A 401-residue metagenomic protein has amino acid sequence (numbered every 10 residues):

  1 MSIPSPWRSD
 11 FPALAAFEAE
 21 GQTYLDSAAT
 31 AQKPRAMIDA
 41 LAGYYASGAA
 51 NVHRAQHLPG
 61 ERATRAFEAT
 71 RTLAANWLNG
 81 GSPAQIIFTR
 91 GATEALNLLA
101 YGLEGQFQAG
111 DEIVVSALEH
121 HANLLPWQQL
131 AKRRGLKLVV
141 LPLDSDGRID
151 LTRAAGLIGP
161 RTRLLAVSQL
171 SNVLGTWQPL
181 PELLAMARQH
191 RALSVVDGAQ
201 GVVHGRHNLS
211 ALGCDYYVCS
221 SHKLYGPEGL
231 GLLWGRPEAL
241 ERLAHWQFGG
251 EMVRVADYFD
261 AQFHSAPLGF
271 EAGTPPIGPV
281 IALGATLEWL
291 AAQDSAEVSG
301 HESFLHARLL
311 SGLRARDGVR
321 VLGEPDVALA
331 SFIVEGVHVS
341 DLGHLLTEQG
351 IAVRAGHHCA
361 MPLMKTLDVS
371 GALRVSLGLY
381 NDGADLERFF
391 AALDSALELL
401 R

Functional and structural regions predicted by a protein language model:
M1-R401: Pyridoxal 5′-phosphate
